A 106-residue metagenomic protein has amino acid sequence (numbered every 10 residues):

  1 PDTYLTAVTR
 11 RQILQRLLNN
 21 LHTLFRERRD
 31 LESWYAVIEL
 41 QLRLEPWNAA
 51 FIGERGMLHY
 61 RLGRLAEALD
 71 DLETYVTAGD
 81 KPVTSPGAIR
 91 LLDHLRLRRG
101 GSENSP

Functional and structural regions predicted by a protein language model:
P1-P106: A structural boundary/capping signal
